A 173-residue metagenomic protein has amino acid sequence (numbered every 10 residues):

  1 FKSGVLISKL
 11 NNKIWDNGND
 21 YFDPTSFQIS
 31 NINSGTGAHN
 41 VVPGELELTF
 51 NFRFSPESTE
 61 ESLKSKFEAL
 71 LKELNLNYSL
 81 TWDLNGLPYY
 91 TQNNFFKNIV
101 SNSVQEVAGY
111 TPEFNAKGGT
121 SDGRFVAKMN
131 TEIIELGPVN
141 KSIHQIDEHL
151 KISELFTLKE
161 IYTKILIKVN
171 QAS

Functional and structural regions predicted by a protein language model:
F1-S173: Metal-dependent amide/peptide-bond hydrolase catalytic core, centered on the "pita-bread" metallohydrolase fold
